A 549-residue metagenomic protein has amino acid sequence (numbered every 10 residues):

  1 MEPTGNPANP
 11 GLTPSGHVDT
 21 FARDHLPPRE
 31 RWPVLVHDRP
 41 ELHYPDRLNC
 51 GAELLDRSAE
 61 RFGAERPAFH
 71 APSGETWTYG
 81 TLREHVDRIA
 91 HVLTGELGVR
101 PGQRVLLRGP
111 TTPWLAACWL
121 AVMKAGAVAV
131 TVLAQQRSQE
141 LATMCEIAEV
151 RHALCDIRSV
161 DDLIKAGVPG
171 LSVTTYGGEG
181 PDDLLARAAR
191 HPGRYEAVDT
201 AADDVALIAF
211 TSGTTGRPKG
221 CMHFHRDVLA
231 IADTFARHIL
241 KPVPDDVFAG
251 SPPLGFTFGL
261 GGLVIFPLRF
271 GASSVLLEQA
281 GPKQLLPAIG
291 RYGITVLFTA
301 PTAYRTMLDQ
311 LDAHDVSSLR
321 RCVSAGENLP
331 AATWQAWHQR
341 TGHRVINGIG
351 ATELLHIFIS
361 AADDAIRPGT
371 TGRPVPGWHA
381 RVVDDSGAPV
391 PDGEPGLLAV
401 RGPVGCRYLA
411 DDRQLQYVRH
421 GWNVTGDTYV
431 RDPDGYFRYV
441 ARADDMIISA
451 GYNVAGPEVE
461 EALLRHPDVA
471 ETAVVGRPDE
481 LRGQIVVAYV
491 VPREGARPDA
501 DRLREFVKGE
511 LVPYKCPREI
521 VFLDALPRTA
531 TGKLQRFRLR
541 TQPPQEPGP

Functional and structural regions predicted by a protein language model:
M1-F21, G95, L120, K124-R187 (+4 more regions): Structural core segment of the AMP-binding/adenylate-forming
E65, T175, G180, R190-F210 (+2 more regions): Conserved pre-ATP/AMP-binding loop-to-beta segment of ANL
E75, V92-Q136, P253, N453: Conserved AMP-binding/adenylate-forming
T78-G80, D199, A206-A230: Conserved AMP-binding A3 loop
G126, L229-V247, L254-V296, Q310: Conserved AMP-binding/adenylation subdomain of ANL enzymes
Q136-Q139, A153-D156, L297, V400-G402 (+5 more regions): AMP-binding/adenylate-forming catalytic core of the ANL superfamily
I294-T299, L308-R367, H379: Gly/Ser/Thr-rich phosphate-binding loop
R373-G377, A388-H420, D434, Y452-V454: Conserved ATP/PPi-binding loop(s) of AMP-dependent carboxylate-activating enzymes
